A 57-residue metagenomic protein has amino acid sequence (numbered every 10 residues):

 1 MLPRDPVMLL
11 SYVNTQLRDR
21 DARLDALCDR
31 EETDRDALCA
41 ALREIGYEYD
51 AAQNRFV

Functional and structural regions predicted by a protein language model:
M1-R23: N-terminal acidic leader/helix
L27-C28: Short alpha-helical "recognition helix" segments of helix-turn-helix
D34-Y47: Short acidic, Pro/Gly- and aromatic-enriched capping/linker segments at domain boundaries
